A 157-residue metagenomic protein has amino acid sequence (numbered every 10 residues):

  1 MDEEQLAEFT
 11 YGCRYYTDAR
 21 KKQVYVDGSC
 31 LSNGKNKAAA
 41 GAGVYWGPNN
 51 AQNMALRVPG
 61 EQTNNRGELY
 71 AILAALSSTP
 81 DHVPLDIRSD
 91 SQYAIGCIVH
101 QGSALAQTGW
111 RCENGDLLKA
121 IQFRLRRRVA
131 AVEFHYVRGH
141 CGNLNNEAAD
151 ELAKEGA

Functional and structural regions predicted by a protein language model:
D2-Y70, A74-P84, E151, E155-G156: RNase H-like nuclease fold core
V26-N36, A51-A55, I72-L152: RNase H catalytic domain
